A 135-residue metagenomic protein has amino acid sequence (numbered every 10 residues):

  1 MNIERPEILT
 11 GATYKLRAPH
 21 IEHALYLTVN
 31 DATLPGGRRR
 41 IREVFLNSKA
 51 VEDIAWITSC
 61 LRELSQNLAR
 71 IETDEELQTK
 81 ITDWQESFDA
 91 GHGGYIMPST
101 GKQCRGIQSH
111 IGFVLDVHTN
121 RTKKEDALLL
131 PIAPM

Functional and structural regions predicted by a protein language model:
M1-M135: Long, C-terminal-biased catalytic regions of enzyme "large/alpha" subunits
